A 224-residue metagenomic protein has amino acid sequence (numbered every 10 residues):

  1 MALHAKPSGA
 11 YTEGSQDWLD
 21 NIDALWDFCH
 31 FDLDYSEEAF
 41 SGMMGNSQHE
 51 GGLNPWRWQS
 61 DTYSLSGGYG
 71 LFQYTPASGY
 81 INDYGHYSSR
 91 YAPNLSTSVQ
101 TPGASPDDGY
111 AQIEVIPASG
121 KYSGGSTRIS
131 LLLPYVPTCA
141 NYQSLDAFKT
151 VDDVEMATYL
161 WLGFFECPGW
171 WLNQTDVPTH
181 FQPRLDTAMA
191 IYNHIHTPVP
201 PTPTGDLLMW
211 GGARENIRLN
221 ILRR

Functional and structural regions predicted by a protein language model:
A2-A24, D32, Q48-D153, A157-L160: Peptidoglycan-targeting cell-wall enzymes and recognition modules
A2-A5, G9, P198-L207: Glycine-rich, low-complexity segments
C29, G120-K121, F165, Y192: Hydrophobic residues within well-ordered, non-membrane alpha-helices that form the packing/core of soluble catalytic
C29-E38: GGW-centered surface loops in extracellular recognition modules
G42: Metal-ion/cofactor- or nucleotide/acyl-coenzyme-handling active-site neighborhoods
G45: Catalytic phosphate/metal-binding cores of nucleic-acid and nucleotide-processing enzymes, i.e., regions that mediate
D146-P201: Active-site or metal-binding loop neighborhoods of secreted/extracellular toxin and effector enzymes
T202-R224: Enriched but not universal
